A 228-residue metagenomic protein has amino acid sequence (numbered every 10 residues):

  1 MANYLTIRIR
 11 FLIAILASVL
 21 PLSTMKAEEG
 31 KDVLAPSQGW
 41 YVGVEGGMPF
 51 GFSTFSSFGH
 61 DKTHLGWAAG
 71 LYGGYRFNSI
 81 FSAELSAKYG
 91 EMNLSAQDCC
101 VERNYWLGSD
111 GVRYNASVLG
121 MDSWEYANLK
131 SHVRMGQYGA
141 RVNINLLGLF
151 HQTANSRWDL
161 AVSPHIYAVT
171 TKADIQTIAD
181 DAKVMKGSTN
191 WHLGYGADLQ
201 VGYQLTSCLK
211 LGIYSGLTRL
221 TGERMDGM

Functional and structural regions predicted by a protein language model:
M1-A35: Cleavable N-terminal export/targeting peptides
K26-G74: Short glycine/proline- and aromatic-enriched beta-strand/turn motifs that initiate or cap beta-hairpins
E28-G39, I80, L147-L160, L205-C208: Short loop/turn motifs that connect adjacent beta-strands in outer-membrane beta-barrel proteins
D32, S57-D61, G73, N128-K130 (+3 more regions): Outer-membrane beta-barrel proteins
Q38, T63-A69, H132-Y138, S156-W158 (+2 more regions): Residues that define the transmembrane beta-barrel architecture of outer-membrane proteins
V44-M48, L71-Y75, L85, A140-L146 (+5 more regions): Residues on the lipid-exposed face of transmembrane beta-strands in outer-membrane beta-barrel proteins
T54-G59, S123-S131, Q176-G187, E223-G227: Extracellular loop and loop/strand-boundary signature of outer-membrane beta-barrel proteins
S79-A179: Gram-negative (and chloroplast) outer-membrane scaffold detector with strong preference for beta-barrel transmembrane
